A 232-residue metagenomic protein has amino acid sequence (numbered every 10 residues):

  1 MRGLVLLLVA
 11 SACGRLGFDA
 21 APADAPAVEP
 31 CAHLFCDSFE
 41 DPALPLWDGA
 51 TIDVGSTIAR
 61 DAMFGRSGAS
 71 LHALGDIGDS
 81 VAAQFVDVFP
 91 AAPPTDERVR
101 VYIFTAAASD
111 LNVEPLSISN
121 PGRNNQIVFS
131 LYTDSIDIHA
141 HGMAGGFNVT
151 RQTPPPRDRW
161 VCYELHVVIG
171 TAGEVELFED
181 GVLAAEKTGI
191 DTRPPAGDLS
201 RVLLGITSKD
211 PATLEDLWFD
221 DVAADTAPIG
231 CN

Functional and structural regions predicted by a protein language model:
M1-C31: Ser/Thr-rich, Pro/Gly/Ala-heavy low-complexity intrinsically disordered linkers and tails of secreted extracellular
V28-T51, D220, N232: Extracellular carbohydrate-recognition regions
F39, V101, C162-G189: Carbohydrate-binding surfaces in secreted/extracellular proteins
A43-D79: Extracellular glycan-recognition surfaces and repeat-rich motifs
A69-R98, A144-T150: Secreted extracellular polysaccharide-interacting domains
V113-H141: Glycan-recognition/cleft segments
H139-C162: Short, aromatic/His-centered strand-loop micro-motif at the edge of beta-sheets
T188-D220: Flexible glycan-contacting loops in extracellular carbohydrate-active proteins
